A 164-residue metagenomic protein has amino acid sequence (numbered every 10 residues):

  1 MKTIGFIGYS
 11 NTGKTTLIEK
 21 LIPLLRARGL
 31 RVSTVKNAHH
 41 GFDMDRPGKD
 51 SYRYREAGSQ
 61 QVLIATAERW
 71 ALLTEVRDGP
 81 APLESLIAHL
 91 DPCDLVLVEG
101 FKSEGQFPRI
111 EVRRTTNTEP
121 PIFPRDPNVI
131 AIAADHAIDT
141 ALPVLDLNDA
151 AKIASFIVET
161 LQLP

Functional and structural regions predicted by a protein language model:
T3: Walker A (P-loop) ATP-phosphate-binding motif of ABC ATPase nucleotide-binding domains
F6: Hydrophobic anchor at the beta1->P-loop junction of P-loop NTPases
S10: The conserved Walker
K14: Conserved lysine of the Walker
L17-I18: Post-Walker A alpha-helix
I22-D78: N-terminal phosphate/diphosphate-binding loop that engages ATP/GTP or pyrophosphate donors across diverse enzyme folds
T74-E104: Phosphate-binding/switch loop-helix module in NTP-utilizing enzymes
L95-L163: Phosphate/Mg2+-binding loops and adjacent switch elements in nucleotide/diphosphate-handling enzyme cores
